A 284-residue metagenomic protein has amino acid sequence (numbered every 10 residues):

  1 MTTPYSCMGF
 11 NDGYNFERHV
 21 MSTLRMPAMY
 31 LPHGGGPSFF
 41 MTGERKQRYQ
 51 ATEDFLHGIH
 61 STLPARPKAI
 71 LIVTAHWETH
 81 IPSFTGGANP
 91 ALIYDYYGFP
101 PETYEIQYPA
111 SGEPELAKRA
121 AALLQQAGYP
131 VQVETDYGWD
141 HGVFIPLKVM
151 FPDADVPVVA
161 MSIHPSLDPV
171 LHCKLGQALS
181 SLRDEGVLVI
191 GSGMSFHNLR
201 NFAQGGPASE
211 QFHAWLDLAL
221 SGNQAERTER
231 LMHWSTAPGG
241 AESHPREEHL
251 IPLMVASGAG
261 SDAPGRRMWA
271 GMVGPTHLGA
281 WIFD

Functional and structural regions predicted by a protein language model:
N11-D12, H19: Acidic/polar hotspots within intrinsically disordered regions
V20-L123, A127, V131: A short aromatic-anchored loop/beta-hairpin motif
P27-P32, A69-T74, M161, L182-S195 (+1 more regions): Beta-strand elements within well-structured catalytic alpha/beta cores of enzymes that handle phosphate/sulfate esters
T52-H60, V170-E185: Long, well-ordered alpha-helical scaffolding segments within enzyme catalytic domains, especially pronounced
D95-P100, P152-V159, M232: Short, basic/glycine-rich phosphate-binding loops at helix/coil junctions that contact nucleotide phosphates
L116-L171: Internal, conserved structured core segments that host functional sites
K118-A122, Q126, P157, L167 (+3 more regions): Surface-exposed, charge/polar-rich loops and edge strands
